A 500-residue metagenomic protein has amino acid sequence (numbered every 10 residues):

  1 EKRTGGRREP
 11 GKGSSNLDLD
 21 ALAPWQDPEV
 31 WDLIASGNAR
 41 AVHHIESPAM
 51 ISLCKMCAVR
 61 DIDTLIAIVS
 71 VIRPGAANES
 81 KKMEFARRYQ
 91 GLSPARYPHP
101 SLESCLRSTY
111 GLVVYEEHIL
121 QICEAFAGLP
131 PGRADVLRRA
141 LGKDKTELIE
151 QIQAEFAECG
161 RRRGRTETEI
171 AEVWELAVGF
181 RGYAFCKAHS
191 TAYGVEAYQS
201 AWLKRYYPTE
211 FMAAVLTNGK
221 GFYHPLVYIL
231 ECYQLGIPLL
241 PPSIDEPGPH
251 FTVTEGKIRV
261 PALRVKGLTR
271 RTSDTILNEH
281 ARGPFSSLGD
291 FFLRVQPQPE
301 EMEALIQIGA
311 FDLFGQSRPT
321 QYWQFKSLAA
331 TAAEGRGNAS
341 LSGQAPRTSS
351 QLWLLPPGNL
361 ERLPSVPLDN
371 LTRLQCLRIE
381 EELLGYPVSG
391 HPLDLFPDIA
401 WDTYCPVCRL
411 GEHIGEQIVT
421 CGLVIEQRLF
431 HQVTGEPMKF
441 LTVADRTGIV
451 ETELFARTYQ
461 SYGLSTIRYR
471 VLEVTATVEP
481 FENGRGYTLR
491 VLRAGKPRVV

Functional and structural regions predicted by a protein language model:
E1-V500: Noncatalytic, beta-rich nucleic-acid-contacting surfaces in large DNA/RNA-processing enzymes
